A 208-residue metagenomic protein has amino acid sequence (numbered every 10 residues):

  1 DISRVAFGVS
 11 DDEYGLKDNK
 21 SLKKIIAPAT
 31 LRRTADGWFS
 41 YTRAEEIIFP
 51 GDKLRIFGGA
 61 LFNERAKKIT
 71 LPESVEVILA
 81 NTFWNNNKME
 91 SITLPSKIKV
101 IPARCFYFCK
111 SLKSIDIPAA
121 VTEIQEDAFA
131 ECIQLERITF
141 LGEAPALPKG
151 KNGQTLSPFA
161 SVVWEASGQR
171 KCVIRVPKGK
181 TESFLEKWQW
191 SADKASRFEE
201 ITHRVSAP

Functional and structural regions predicted by a protein language model:
D1-R4, D18-R33, T42-R55, E64-V77 (+6 more regions): Structural signature of tandem-repeat unit edges
V5, V9, F57-G59: Secondary-structure boundary/linker elements at domain or insertion junctions
D11-L16, S161-E165: Leucine-rich repeat
E13-G15, A35-W38, G58-A60, L79-W84 (+2 more regions): Consensus positions within tandem repeat domains that build extended binding/scaffold surfaces
W38, C105, C132, F159-V163: Conserved "repeat-terminator" motif of extracellular CCP/Sushi domains
C105, A128, P148-F159: Long amphipathic alpha-helical scaffold regions
N152-V163, E182-E199: Short, aromatic/basic amphipathic alpha-helical patches
